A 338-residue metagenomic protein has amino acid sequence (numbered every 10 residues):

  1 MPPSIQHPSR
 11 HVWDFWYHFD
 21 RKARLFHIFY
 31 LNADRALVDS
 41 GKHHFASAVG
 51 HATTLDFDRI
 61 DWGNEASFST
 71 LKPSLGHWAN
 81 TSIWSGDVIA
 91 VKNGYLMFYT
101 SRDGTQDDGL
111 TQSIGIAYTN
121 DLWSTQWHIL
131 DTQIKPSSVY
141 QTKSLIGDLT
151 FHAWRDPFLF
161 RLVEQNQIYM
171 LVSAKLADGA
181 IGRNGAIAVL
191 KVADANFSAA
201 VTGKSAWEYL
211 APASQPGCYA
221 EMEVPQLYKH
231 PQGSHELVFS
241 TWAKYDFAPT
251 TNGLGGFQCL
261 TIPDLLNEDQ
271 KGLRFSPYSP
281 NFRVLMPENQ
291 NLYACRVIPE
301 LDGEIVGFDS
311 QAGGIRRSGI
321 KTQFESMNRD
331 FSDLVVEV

Functional and structural regions predicted by a protein language model:
M1-V338: Carbohydrate-active catalytic/glycan-binding domains of CAZyme proteins, especially the secreted or lumenal ectodomains
